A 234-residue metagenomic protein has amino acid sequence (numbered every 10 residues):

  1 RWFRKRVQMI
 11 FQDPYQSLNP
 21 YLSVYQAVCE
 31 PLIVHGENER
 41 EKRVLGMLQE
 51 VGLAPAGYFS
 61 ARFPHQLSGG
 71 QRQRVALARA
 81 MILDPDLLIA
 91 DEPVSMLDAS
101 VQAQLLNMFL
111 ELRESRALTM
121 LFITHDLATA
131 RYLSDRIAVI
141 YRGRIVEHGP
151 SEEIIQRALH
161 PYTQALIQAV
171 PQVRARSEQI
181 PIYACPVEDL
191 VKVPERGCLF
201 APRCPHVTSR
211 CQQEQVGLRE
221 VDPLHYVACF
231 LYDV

Functional and structural regions predicted by a protein language model:
Y15, L22-E41, G52, G149: ABC-type ATPase nucleotide-binding domains, specifically the catalytic core motifs of the NBD
E41-Y58, I167-Q168: Conserved ABC ATPase "signature" region
F63-L67, Q71: Conserved ABC ATPase signature
I82-D86: A short, proline-enriched helix->beta-strand linker immediately N-terminal to the Walker B motif in ABC-type P-loop
L88-D91: Catalytic Walker B motif of ABC-type/P-loop ATPase nucleotide-binding domains
L97, V101-E178: P-loop NTP-binding/switch modules centered on Walker-like glycine-rich loops
P150-V234: Charged, flexible cofactor/metal-binding loops and thiol motifs
